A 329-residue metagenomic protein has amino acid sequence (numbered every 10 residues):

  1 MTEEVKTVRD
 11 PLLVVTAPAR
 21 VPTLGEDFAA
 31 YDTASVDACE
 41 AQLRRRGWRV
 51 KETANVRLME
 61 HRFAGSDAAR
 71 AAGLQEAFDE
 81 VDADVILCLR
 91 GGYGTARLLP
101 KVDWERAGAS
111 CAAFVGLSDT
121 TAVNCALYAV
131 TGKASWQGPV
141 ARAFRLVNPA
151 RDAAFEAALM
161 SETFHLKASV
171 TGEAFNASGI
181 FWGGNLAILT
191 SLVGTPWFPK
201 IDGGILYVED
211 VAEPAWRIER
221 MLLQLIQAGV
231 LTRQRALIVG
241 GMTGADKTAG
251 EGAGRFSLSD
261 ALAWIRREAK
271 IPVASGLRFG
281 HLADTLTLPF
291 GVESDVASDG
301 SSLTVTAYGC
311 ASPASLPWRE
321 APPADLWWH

Functional and structural regions predicted by a protein language model:
M1-D82: ATP/NTP phosphate-donor binding region
P11, D82, A107-A113, T131-K133 (+2 more regions): A short helix->loop->beta-strand "cap" motif at the edges of active sites that frequently abuts
E52-A54, G116, Q234-G241, A274-G276: Short internal beta-strands
V85-A96, L117: N-terminal glycine-rich "phosphate-gripper" loop used for MgATP/nucleotide binding and carboxylate activation
V102-A126, A134-A141, P272: Short, acidic/small-residue loops that bind anionic groups at enzyme active sites
G132-G194: Conserved anion/nucleotide-ligand pocket segment
K200-L258: Internal helical hairpin/lid segments
G241-H329: ATP/nucleoside-binding phosphotransfer catalytic cores, i.e., glycine-rich phosphate-binding loops
